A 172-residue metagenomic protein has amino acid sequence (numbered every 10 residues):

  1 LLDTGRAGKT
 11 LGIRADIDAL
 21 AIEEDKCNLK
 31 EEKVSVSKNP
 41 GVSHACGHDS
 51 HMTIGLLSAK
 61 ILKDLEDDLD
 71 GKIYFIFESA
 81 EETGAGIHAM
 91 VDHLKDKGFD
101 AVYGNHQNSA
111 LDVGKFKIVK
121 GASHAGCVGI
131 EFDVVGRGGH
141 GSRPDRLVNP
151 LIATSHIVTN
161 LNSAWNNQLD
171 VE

Functional and structural regions predicted by a protein language model:
L1, G12-R14, Y74-I76: Short, conserved beta-strand segments within well-ordered enzyme catalytic domains that often line or immediately flank
L1-A7: A non-catalytic alpha/beta surface segment that caps or lines the substrate-entry region of metallo-dependent hydrolase
G8-L20: Acidic-leg catalytic submotif of subtilisin-like serine proteases
R14, I54, G104: Structural signature of FAD isoalloxazine-binding scaffolds in flavoprotein oxidoreductases
A15, A45-C46: Hydrophobic transmembrane-helix microenvironments that flank and shape a buried ionizable site
L20-A21, K33-S43, D49-S50, L62 (+1 more regions): Histidine/acidic-residue-rich, glycine-tolerant segments that coordinate divalent metal ions
I22-K26: Cytochrome P450 core scaffold surrounding the K-helix E-X-X-R motif and the conserved "meander" helix-loop region
M52-A59: DPxDG-like acidic metal-binding loop motif
